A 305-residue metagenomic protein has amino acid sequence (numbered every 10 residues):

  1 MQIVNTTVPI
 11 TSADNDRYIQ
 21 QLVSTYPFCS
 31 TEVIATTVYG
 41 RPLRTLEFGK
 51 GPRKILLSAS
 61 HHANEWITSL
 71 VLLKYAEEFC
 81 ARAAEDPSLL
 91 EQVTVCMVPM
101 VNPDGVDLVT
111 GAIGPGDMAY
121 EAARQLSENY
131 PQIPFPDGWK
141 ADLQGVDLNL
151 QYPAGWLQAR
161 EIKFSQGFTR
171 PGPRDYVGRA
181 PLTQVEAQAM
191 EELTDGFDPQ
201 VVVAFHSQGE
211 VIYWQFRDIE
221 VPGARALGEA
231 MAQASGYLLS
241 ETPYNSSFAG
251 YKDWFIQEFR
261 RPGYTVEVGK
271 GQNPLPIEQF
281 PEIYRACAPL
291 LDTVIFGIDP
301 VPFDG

Functional and structural regions predicted by a protein language model:
M1-A13, Y18, L22-T25, C29 (+1 more regions): C-terminal accessory segments enriched in acidic
F28-A35, I133-F135: Short acidic, Pro/Gly- and aromatic-enriched capping/linker segments at domain boundaries
T31-I34, A84-P87, E91-Q92, L239-Y244: Surface-exposed patches in mature extracellular/periplasmic domains of secreted proteins
R44-P52, S60: Short beta-strand-to-loop junctions in surface cap/lid or active-site-entrance loops
P52, W66-I67, K74-Y213, E220-V221 (+1 more regions): Active-site/substrate-binding loop(s) of hydrolase catalytic cores
K54-L56, Y264: Conserved beta-strand elements of the Class I
S58, A63-N64: Short alpha-beta junction capping motif
